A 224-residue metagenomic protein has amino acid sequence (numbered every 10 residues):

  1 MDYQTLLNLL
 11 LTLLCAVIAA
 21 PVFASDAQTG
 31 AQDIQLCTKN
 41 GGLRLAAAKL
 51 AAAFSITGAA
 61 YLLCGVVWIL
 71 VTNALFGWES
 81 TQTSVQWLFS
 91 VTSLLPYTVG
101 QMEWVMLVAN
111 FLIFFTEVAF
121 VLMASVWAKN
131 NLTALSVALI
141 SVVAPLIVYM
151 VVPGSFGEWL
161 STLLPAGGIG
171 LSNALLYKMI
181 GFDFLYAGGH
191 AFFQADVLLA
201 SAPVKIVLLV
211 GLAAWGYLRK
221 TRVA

Functional and structural regions predicted by a protein language model:
M1-D26, A47-W127, I147, A174 (+2 more regions): Secretory targeting signals
D26-D33: Hydrophobic transmembrane alpha-helix segments characteristic of membrane transport and insertion machinery
D33, A46, A134-L135: Hydrophobic/aromatic positions within or immediately flanking transmembrane alpha-helices of multi-pass small-molecule
D33, A52, V142, L146: Active-site micro-motifs of SAM-dependent methyltransferase domains
I34, S125, L132: Transmembrane helices and adjacent periplasmic/lumenal helix-loop junctions of polyprenol-phosphate-dependent
L36-G41: Short helix-to-coil transition segments within interhelical loops that connect adjacent transmembrane helices
L43, N131-L132: Residues that define the loop-to-transmembrane-helix transition and helix capping in multi-pass membrane transporters
W78-Q101, L132-L135, S141-A224: Terminal transmembrane helical anchor/hairpin motif
